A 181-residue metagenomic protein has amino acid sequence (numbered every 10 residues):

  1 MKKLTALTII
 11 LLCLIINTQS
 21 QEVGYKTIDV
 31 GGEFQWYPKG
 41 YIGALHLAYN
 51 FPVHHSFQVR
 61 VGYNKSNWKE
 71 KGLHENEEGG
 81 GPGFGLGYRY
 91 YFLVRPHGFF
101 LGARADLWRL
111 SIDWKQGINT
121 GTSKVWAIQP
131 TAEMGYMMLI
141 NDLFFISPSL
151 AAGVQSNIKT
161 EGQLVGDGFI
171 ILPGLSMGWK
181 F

Functional and structural regions predicted by a protein language model:
M1-Y25: Cleavable N-terminal export/targeting peptides
S20-L73, G174, G178-K180: Short glycine/proline- and aromatic-enriched beta-strand/turn motifs that initiate or cap beta-hairpins
Q21, I112-G117, V125, S149-E161: A short, hydrophobic/aromatic-rich structural module that often spans a beta strand with its adjoining loop
G24-I28, K39-G43, E78-F84, H97 (+2 more regions): Residues that define the transmembrane beta-barrel architecture of outer-membrane proteins
Y49-S147, W179: Gram-negative (and chloroplast) outer-membrane scaffold detector with strong preference for beta-barrel transmembrane
S66, M138-F181: Predominantly the C-terminal beta-signal and adjacent terminal strand-loop region of outer-membrane beta-barrel
